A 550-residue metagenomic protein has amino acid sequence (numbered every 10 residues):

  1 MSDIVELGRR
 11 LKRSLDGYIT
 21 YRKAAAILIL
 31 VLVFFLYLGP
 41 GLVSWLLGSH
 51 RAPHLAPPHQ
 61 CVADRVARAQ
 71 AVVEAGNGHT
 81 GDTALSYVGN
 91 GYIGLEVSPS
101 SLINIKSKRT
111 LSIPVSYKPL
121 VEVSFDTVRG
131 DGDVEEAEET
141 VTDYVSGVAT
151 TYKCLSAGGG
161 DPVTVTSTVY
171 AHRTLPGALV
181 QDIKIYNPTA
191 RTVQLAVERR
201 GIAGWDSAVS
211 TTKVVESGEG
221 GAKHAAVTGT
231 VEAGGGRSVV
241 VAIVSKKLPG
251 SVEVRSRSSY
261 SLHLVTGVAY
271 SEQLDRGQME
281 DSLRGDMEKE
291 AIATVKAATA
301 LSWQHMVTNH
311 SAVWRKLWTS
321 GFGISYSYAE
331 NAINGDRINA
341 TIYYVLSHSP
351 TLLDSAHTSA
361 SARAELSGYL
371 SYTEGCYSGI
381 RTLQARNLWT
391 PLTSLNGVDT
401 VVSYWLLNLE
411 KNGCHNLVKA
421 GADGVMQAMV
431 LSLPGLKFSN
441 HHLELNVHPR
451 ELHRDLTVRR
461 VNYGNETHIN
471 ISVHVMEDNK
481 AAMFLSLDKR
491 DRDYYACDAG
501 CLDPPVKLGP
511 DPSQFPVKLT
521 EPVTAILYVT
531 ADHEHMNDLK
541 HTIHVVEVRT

Functional and structural regions predicted by a protein language model:
S2-T83, I103, T110-L370, L502 (+1 more regions): Acidic/polar, glycine-enriched structural segments that form the non-catalytic walls/loops of the carbohydrate-binding
I93-L102: Alpha-helical interaction scaffolds
L102-P176, L395-T550: Non-catalytic C-terminal accessory modules of carbohydrate-active enzymes
R337-I342, L346-S349, D354, T358-K437: Active-site core of glycosidic bond-cleaving carbohydrate-active enzymes
